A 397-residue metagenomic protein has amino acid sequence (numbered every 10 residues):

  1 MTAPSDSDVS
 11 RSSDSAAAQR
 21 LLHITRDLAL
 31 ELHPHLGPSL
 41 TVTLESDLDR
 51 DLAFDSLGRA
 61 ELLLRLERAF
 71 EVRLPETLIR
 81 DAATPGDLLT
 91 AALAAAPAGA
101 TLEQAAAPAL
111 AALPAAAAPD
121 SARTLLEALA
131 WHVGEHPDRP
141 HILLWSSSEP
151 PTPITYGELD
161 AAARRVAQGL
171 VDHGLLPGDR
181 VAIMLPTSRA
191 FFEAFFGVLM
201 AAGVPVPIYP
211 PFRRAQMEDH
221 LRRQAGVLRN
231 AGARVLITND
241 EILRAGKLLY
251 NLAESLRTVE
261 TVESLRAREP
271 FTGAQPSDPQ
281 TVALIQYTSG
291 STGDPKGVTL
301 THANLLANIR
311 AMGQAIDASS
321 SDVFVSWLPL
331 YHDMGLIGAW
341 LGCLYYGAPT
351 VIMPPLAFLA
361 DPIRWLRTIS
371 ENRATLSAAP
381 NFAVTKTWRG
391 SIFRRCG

Functional and structural regions predicted by a protein language model:
M1-A115, A161, G232-R234: Phosphopantetheine-dependent thiolation modules in NRPS/PKS and related acyl-activating systems
A128-I154, V282-I285, T292: AMP-dependent adenylate-forming
P137-P140, A267-Y287, G293-D294, T299 (+3 more regions): Conserved pre-ATP/AMP-binding loop-to-beta segment of ANL
I142-E193, R213-H220, A274-P276, G297-L306: Conserved AMP-binding/adenylate-forming core of the ANL superfamily
S148, F212-M217, L221-A225, G232-Q280 (+3 more regions): ANL superfamily adenylate-forming
S188-R213, G226-V235, D322-V323, L341-V351 (+1 more regions): A short helix-loop-beta submotif of the ANL/AMP-binding
R229, I237, E241-E260, P355-G397: Conserved adenylate-forming
L306-V323, D333-T375, G390-S391: Conserved AMP-binding/adenylation subdomain of ANL enzymes
